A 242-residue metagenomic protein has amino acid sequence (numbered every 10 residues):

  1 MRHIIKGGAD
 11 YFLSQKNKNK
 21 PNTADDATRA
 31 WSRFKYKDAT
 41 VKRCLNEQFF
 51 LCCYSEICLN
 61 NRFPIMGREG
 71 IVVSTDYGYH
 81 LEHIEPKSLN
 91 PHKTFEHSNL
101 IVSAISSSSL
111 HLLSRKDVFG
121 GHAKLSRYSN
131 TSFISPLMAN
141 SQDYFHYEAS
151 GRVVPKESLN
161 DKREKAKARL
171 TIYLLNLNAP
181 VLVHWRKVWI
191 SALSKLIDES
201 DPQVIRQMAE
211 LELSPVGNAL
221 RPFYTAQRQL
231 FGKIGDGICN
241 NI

Functional and structural regions predicted by a protein language model:
M1-F50, I57-H80, E85-I242: Replace "small metal-dependent catalytic modules" with "small catalytic or cofactor-binding modules
